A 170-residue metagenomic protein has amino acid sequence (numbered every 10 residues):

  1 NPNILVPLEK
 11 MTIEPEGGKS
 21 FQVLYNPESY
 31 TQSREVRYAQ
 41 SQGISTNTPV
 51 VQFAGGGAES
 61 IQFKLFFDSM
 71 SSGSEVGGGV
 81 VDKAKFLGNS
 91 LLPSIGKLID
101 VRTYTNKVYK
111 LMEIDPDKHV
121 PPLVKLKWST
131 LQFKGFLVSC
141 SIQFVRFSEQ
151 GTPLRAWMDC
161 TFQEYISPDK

Functional and structural regions predicted by a protein language model:
N1-K170: Acidic, Ser/Thr- and Gly-enriched intrinsically disordered low-complexity segments
